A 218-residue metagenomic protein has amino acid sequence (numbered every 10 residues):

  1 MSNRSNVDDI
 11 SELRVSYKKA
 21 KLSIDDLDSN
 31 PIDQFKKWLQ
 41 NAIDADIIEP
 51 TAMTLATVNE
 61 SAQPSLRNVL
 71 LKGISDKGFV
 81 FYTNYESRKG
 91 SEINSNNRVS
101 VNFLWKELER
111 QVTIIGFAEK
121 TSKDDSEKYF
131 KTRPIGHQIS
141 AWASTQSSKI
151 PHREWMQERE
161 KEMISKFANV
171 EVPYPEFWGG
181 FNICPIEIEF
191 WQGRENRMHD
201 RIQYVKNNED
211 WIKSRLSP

Functional and structural regions predicted by a protein language model:
M1-P218: Binding-site signature for planar aromatic cofactors or substrates
